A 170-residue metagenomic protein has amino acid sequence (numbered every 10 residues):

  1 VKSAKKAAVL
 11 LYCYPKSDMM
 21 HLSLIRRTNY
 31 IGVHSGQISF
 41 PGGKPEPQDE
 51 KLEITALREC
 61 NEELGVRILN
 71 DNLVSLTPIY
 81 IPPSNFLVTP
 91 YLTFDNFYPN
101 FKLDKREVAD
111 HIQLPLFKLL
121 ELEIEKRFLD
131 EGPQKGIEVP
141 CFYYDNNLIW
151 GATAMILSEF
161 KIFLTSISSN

Functional and structural regions predicted by a protein language model:
V1-K2, P82: Short Gly/Pro-enriched turn/cap motifs at secondary-structure boundaries
K2-F40: N-terminal strand-loop-strand
D18-I25, N100-L103, W150-G151: Short, well-ordered strand-loop elements centered on a beta-strand within folded domains, enriched for acidic residues
Y30, K44-I149, S158-N170: Unchanged
Q37, G43-K44, A152: Gly/Ser/Thr-rich helix-start
